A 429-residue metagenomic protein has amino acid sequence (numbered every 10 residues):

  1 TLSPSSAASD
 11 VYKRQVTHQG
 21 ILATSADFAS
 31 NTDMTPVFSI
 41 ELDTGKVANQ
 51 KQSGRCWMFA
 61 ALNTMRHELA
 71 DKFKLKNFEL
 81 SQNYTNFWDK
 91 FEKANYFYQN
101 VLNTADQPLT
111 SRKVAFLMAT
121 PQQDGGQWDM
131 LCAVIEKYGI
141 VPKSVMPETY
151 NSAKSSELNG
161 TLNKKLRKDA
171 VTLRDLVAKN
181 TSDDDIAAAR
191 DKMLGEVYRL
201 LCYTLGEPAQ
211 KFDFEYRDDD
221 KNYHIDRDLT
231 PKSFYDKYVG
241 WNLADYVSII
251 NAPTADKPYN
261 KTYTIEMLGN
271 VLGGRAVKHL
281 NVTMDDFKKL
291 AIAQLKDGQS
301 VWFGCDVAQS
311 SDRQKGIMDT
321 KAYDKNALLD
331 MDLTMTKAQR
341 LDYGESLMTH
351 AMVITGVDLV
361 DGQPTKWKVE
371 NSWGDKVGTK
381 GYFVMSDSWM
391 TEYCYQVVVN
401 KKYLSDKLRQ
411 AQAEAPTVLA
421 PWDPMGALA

Functional and structural regions predicted by a protein language model:
T1-P4, A8, Y12: Single conserved hydrophobic/aromatic residue that forms the stacking wall/gate of nucleotide- or nucleobase-binding
K13-T32: Conserved oxyanion/phosphate-binding beta-strand-loop segments in alpha/beta enzyme cores
P36-T262, E266-V301, V377-T379: Active-site nucleophile-adjacent alpha helix/oxyanion-hole segment immediately C-terminal to the catalytic cysteine
F59, F303-D306, T355: Short His-Asn-centered micro-motif
K143-V145, S311-Q314, G378, C394: Short helix/loop capping segments that flank catalytic or ligand/cofactor-binding pockets
G274-T349: Long, positively charged binding patches that form subdomain-scale interaction surfaces for polyanionic ligands
T355, V360, T365-A429: Conserved catalytic-core surface of thiol
